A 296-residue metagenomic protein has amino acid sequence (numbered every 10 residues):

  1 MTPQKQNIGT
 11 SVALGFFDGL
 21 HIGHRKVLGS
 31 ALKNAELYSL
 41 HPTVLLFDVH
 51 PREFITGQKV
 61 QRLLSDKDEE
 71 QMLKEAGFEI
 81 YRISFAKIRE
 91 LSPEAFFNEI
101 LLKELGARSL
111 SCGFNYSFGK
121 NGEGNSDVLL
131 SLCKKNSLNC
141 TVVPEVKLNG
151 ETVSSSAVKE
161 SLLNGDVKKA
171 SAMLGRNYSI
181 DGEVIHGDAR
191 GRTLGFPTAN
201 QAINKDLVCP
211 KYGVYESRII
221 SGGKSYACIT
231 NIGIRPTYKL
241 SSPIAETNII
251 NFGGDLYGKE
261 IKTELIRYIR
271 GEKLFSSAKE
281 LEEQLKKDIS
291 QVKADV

Functional and structural regions predicted by a protein language model:
P3-S65: N-terminal catalytic cores of NTP/NDP-binding nucleotidyl/phosphoryl-transfer enzymes
H21, L73, L110, A170 (+2 more regions): Residue-level signal for inorganic ion chemistry
R25, L32-E36, G175, L285-S290: Solvent-exposed alpha-helix faces
V44, R82, V142-V143: A structural preference for short, hydrophobic beta-strand core positions in alpha/beta folds
E53-N136: N-terminal Rossmann-like or analogous alpha/beta NTP/dinucleotide-binding catalytic cores that position adenine
C133-N231: Glycine-rich, Lys/Arg-enriched anion-binding loops that position phosphate/diphosphate groups for phosphoryl
G187-V296: Phosphate/ribose-recognition catalytic cores of enzymes acting on nucleotide-derived substrates
